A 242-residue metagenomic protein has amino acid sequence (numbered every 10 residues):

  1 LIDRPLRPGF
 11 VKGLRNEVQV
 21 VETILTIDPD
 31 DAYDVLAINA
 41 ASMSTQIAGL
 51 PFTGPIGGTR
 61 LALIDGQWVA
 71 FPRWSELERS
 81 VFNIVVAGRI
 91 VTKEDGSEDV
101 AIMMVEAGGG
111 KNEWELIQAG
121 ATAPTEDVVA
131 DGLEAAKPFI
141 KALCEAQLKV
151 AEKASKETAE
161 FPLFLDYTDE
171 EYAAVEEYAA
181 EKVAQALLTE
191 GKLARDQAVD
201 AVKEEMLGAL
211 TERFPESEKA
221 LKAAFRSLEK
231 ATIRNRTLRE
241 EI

Functional and structural regions predicted by a protein language model:
L1, R15, L36-N39, P124-D131 (+7 more regions): Conserved active-site and cofactor/substrate-binding residues in soluble primary-metabolism enzymes
L1-Q19, I24-D31, A101, E106-A121 (+2 more regions): Glycine-rich, flexible beta-strand/loop modules in the N-terminal catalytic cores of phosphate-handling
I2, K12-G66: Glycine-rich anion/phosphate-binding loop at the beta-strand->alpha-helix junction
D3-P5, S44-Q46, V69-F71, E160 (+3 more regions): Sparse, context-dependent recognition of short Cys/His-centered cofactor- or disulfide-binding micro-motifs
P5, L36-A48, G132-A135, F139 (+7 more regions): Stable alpha-helical structural segments in soluble proteins, enriched in small hydrophobic residues
L50-E190: Mobile "lid/hinge" segments at catalytic clefts and subdomain interfaces of large enzymes
P55, A159-I242: Extended amphipathic alpha-helical scaffolds
